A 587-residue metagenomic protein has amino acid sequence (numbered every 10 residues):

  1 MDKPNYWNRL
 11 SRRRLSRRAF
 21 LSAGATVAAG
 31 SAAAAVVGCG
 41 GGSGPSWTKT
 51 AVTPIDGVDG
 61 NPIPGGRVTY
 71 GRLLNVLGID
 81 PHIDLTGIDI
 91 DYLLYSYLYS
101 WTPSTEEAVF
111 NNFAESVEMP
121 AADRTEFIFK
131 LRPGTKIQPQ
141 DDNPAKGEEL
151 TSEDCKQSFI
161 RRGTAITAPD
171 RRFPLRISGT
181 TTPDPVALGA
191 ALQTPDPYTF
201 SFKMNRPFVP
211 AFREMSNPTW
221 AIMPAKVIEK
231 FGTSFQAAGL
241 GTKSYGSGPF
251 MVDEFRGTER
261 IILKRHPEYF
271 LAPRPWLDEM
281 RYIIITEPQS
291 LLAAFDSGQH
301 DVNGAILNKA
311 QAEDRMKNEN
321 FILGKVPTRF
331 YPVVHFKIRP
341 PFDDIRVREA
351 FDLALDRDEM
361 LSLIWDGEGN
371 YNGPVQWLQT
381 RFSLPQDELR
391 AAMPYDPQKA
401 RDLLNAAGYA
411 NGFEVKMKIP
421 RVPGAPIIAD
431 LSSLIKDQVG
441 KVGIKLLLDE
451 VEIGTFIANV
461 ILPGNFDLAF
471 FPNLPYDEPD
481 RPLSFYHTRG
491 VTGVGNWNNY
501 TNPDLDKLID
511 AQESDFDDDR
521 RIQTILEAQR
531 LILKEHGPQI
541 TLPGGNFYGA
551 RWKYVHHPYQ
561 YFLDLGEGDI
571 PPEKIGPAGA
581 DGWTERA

Functional and structural regions predicted by a protein language model:
M1-L15, A19, A28-G30: N-terminal secretory signal peptides
T26-V36, R256, R260, R265 (+3 more regions): Detector for C-terminal structural segments
G41-T48, A165-P174, Q193, D253-K264 (+5 more regions): Extracellular/periplasmic solute-recognition and catalytic clefts
T69-A122, I160, K243-S247: N-terminal lobe/hinge region of extracytoplasmic solute-binding protein
R72-Y92, F113, D141-K146, V209-A221 (+4 more regions): A structural "hinge/loop" feature
S100-S104, A187, P197-Y198, F208-P275 (+5 more regions): Gly/Pro-rich hinge or "lid" segments in bacterial periplasmic/extracellular proteins
K130, D154, T164-E229: Surface-exposed binding/hinge segments that line and control ligand-binding clefts or catalytic entry sites
F250, G369-A406, R421-D430: Structural transition elements
